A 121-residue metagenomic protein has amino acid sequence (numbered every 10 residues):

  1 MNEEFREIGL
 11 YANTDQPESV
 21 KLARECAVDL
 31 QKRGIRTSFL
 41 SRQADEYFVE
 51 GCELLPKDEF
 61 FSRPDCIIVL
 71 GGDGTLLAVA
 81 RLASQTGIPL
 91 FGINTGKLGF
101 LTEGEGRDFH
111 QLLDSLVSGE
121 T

Functional and structural regions predicted by a protein language model:
M1, L22, K32: N-terminal donor/sugar-recognition subdomains of glycan-related enzymes, prototypically the membrane-proximal stem
M1-D15: Generic N-terminal amphipathic, Lys/Arg-enriched alpha-helix
E18-C26: Polybasic, low-complexity association/targeting segments
E18-S19, A44, C52-T121: Small-residue-rich beta-alpha loop regions that form the catalytic core of phosphotransfer and lipid-active enzymes
E25-I35: A short, Lys/Arg-enriched amphipathic alpha-helix followed by its capping loop at the start of a domain
I35-R42: Short internal beta-strands
